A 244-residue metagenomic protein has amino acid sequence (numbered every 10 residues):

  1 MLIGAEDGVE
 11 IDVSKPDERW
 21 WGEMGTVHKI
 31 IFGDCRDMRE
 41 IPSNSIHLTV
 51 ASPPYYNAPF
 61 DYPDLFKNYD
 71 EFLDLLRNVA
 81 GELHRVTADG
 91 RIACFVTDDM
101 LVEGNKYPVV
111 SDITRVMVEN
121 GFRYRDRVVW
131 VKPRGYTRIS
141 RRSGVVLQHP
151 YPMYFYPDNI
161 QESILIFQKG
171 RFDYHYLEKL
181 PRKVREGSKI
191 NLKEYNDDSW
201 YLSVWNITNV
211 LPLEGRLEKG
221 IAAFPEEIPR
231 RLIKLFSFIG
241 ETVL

Functional and structural regions predicted by a protein language model:
M1-L244: Core catalytic lobe of class I
